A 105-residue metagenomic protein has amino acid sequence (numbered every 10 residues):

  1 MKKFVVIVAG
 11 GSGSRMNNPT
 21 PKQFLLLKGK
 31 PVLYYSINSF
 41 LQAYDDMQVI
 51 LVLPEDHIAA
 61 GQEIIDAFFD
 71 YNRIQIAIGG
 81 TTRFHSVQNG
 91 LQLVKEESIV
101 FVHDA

Functional and structural regions predicted by a protein language model:
M1-K2, E96: Short, Lys/Arg-enriched, disordered terminal segments
K2-I58: N-terminal glycine-rich phosphate-binding loop and ensuing alpha1 helix
I7, L33, G90, H103-D104: Residue-level signal for inorganic ion chemistry
M16, F69-D70, V100-F101: Short, basic/glycine-rich phosphate-binding loops at helix/coil junctions that contact nucleotide phosphates
K22-L25, L91-Q92, V102: Generic secondary-structure boundary signal with a strong preference for alpha-helix termini
Y34-E97: Conserved N-terminal catalytic core of the sugar/cofactor nucleotidyltransferase
E97-A105: Short beta-strand-to-loop acidic/aromatic patch adjacent to the donor-nucleotide binding site
